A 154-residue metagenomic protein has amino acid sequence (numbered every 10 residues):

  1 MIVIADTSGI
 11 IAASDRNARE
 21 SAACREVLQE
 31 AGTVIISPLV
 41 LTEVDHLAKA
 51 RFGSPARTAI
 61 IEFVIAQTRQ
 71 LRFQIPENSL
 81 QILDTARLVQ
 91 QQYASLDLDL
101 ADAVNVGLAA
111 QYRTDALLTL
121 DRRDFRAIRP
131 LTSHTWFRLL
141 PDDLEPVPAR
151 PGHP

Functional and structural regions predicted by a protein language model:
M1-I36, K49-F63, T132, D143-P148 (+1 more regions): Short, well-structured N-terminal submotif of metal-dependent ribonuclease cores
A5, I35-I36, E77, L100 (+1 more regions): Short beta-strand scaffold positions
T7, A101-V106: Conserved glycosyltransferase catalytic-site signature
I10-I11, L41, F125: A generic structural signal for short hydrophobic patches within well-formed alpha-helices
Q29-A31, Q90-L96: A short glycine/serine-rich beta->alpha loop
A31-V34, L71-F73, Q111-A116: Short active-site oxyanion
Q70-Y93: Acidic catalytic patch
V106, A110-P154: Acidic, PIN/NYN-like endoribonuclease modules and their adjacent C-terminal/linker elements
